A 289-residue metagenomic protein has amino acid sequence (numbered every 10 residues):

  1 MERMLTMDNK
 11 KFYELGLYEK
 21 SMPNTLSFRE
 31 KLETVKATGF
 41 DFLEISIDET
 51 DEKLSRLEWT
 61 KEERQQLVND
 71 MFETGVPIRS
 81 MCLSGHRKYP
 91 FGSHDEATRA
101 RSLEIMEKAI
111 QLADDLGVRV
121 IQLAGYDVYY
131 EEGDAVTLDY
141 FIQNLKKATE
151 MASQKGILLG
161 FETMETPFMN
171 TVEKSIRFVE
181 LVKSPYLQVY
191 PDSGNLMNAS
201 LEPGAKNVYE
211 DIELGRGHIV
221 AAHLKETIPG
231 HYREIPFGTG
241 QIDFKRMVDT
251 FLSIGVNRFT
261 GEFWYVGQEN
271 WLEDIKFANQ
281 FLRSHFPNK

Functional and structural regions predicted by a protein language model:
N9, R29-E30, D70-T74, R87-P191 (+2 more regions): Active-site acidic/histidine proton-transfer and metal-coordination neighborhood in alpha/beta enzyme cores
K10-E14, L43, V136, K146-Q241: Acidic/histidine-rich catalytic cores of soluble enzymes
Y13-E19, L43-I45, I78-L83, I121-L123 (+4 more regions): Hydrophobic faces of well-ordered beta-strands that scaffold small-molecule active sites in alpha/beta enzyme cores
Y18-M22, S46-D48, L83-H86, Y126-V128 (+4 more regions): Active-site beta-loop-alpha junctions enriched in small/polar residues
N24-V35, R101-I110, A205-I212, F244: Short, acidic/polar
E30-D48, G117: Catalytic domains of carbohydrate-active enzymes, especially glycoside hydrolases
S46-V68, G125-Y129: Glycine-rich, proline-tolerant flexible connector loops at the mouths of alpha/beta enzymes
W271-K289: C-terminal helical cap(s) of enzyme catalytic domains, especially alpha/beta-barrels
